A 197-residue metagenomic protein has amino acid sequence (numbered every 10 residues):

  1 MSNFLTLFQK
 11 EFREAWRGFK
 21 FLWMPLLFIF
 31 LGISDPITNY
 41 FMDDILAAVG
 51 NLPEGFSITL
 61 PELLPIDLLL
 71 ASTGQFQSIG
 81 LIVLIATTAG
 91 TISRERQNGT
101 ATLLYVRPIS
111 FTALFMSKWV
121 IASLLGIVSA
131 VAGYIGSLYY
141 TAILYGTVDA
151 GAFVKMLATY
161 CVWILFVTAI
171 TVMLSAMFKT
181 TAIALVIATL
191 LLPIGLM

Functional and structural regions predicted by a protein language model:
M1-F28: Aromatic- and glycine-rich beta-strand/loop motifs that create alpha-glucan
M24-I29, I183-G195: Central hydrophobic cores of alpha-helical transmembrane segments in multi-pass integral membrane proteins
F28-A86, M116-A182: Secretory targeting signals
T91-S123: Helix-loop-helix units of permease transmembrane domains in multi-pass membrane transporters, especially ABC
T168, L196-M197: Transmembrane alpha-helical segments that form the membrane-embedded catalytic/substrate-channel core of multi-pass
